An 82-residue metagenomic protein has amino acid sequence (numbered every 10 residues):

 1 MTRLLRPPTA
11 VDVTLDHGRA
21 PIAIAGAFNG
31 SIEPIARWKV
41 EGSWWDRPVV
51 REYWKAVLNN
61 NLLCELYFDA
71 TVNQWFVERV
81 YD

Functional and structural regions predicted by a protein language model:
M1-D82: Non-catalytic peripheral regions of nucleotide-handling enzymes
